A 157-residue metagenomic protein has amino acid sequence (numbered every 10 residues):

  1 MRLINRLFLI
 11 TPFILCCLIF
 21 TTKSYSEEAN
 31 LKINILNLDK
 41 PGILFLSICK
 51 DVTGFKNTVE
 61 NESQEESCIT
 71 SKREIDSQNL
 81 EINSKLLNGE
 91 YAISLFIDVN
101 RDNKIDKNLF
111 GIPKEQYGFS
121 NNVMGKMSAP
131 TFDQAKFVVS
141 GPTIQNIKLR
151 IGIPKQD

Functional and structural regions predicted by a protein language model:
R2-T11: Bacterial N-terminal signal peptides that target proteins for export
S24-E28: Boundary at the C-terminal end of the N-terminal hydrophobic targeting segment
A29-L38, L46: A short, amphipathic beta-strand motif
E60-L86: Tryptophan-paired
G89-L95: A short tyrosine-centered beta-strand micro-motif
R101-K107: Acidic, glycine-anchored loop motifs typical of Ca2+
Q116-P154: Extracellular beta-sheet/turn segments enriched in Thr/Pro/Gly and aliphatic residues
